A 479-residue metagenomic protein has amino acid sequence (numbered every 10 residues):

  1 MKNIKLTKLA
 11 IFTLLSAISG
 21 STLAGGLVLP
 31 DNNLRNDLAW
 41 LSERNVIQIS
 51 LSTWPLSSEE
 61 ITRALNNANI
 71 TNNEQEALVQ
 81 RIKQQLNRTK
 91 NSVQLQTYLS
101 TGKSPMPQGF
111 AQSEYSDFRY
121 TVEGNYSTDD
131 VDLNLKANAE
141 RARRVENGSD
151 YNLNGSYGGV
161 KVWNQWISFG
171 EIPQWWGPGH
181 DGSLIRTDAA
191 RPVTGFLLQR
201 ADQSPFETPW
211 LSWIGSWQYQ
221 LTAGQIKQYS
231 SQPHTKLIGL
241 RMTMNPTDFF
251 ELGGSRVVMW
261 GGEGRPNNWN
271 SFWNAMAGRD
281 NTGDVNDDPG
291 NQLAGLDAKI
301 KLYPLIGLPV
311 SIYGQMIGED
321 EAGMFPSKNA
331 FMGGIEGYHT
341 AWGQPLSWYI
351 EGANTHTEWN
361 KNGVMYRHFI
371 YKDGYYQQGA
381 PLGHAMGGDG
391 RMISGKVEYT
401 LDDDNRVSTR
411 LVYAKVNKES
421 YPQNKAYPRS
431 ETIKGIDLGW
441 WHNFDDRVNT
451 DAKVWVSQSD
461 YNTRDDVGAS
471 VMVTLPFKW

Functional and structural regions predicted by a protein language model:
T22-Q112: N-terminal periplasmic/intermembrane-space "pro-region" immediately following the signal or transit peptide
L27, S50-W54, N73, Q84-Q94 (+10 more regions): Short loop/turn motifs that connect adjacent beta-strands in outer-membrane beta-barrel proteins
L95-F110, L133-R143, I167-W175, G179-S183 (+7 more regions): Transmembrane beta-strand segments that form the barrel wall of outer-membrane beta-barrel proteins
F110-S116, V145-Y151, I185-P192, S231-H234 (+5 more regions): Replace "Gram-negative outer membrane beta-barrel proteins" with "bacterial and organellar outer membrane beta-barrel
Y115-W213: Well-ordered mid-protein domain cores that form the structural environment of catalytic cofactors
G195-K372, G388-D389, I393-G395, T400 (+4 more regions): Signature for the C-terminal beta-barrel architecture of outer-membrane proteins
M242, H442, R464-W479: Outer-membrane beta-barrel "beta-signal"
